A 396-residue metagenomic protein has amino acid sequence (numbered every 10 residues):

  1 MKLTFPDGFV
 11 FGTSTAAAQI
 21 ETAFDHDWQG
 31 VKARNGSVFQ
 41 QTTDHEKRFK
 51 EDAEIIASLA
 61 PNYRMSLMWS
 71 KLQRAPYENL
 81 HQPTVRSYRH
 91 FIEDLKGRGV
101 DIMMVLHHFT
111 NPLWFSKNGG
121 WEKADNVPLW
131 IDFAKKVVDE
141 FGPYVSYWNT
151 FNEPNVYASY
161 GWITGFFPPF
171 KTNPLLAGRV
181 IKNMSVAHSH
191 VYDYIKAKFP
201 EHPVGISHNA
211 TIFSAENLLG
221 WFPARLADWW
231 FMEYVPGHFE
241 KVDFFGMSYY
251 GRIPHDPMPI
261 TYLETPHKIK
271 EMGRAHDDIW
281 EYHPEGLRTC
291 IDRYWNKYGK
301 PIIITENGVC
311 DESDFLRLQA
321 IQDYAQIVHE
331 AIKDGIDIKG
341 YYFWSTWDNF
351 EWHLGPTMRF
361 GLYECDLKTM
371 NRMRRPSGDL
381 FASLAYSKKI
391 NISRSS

Functional and structural regions predicted by a protein language model:
M1-P61, S70-S396: Non-catalytic scaffold segments within catalytic domains of secreted glycoside hydrolases
